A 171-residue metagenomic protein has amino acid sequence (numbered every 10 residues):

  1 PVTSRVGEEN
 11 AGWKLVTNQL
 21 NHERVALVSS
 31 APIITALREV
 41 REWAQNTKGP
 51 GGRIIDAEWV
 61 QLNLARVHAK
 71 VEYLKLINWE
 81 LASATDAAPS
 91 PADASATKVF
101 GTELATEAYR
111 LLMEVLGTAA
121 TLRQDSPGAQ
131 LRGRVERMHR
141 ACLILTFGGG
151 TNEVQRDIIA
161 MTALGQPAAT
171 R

Functional and structural regions predicted by a protein language model:
P1-L74, L145, M161: Glycine-rich beta->alpha junctions and the first turn(s) of the following alpha-helix
S4-V6, L27-V28, L74-L76, A92-D93 (+2 more regions): Extended hydrophobic-aromatic, low-complexity segments
N10-S30, L116-R171: Glycine-rich phosphate/cofactor-binding loops in nucleotide/flavin-utilizing enzymes
Q19, E39-W43, T47, I77-E80 (+5 more regions): Generic, well-ordered alpha-helical scaffold segments in large soluble proteins
H22, A65, T97, G101-T102 (+1 more regions): Residue-level micro-sites within transmembrane alpha helices that shape and flank functional polar/acidic positions
G49-Q61, E72-P127: C-terminal helix-coil-helix/basic helical segment that borders enzyme active sites and/or dimer interfaces and provides
